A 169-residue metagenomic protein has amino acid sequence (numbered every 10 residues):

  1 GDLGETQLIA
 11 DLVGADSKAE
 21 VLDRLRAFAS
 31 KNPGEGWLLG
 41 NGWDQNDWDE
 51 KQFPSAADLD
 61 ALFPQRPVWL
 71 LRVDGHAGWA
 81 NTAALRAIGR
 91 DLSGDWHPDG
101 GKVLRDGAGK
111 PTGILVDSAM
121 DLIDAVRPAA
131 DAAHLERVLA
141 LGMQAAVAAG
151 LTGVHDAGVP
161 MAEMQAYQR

Functional and structural regions predicted by a protein language model:
G1-R169: Divalent metal-binding segments
